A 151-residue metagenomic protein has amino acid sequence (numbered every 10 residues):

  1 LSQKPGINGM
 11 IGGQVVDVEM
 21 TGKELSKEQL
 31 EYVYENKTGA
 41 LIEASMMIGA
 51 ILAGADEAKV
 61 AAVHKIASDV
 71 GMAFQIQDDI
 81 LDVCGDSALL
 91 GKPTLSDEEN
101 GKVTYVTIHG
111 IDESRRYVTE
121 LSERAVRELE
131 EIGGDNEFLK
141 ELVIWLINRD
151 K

Functional and structural regions predicted by a protein language model:
L1-K151: All-alpha prenyltransferase/terpene-synthase fold signal
